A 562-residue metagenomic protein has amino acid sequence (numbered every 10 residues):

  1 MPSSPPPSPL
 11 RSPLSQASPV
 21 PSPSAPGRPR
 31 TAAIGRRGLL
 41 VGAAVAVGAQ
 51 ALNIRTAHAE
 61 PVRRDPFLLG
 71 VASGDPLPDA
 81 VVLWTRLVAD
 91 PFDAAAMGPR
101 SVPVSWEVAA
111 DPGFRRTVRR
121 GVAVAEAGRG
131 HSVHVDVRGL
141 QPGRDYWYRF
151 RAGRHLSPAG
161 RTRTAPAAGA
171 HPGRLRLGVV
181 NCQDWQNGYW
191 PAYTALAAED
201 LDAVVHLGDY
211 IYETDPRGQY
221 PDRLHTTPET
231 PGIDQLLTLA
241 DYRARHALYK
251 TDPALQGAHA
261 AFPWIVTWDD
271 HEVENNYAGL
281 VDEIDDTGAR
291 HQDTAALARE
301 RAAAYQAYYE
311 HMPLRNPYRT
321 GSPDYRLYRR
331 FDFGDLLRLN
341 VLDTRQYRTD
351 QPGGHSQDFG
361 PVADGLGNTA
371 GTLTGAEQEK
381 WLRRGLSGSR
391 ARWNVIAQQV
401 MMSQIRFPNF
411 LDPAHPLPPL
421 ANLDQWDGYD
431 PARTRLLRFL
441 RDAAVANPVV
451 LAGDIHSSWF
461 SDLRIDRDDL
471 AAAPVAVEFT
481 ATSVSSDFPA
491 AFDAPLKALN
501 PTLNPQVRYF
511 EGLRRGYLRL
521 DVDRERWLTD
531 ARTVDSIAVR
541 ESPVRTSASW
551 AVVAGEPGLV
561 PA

Functional and structural regions predicted by a protein language model:
M1-I34: N-terminal secretory signal peptides
P2, P26-A562: Metal-dependent phosphoester/phosphodiester hydrolase catalytic core
